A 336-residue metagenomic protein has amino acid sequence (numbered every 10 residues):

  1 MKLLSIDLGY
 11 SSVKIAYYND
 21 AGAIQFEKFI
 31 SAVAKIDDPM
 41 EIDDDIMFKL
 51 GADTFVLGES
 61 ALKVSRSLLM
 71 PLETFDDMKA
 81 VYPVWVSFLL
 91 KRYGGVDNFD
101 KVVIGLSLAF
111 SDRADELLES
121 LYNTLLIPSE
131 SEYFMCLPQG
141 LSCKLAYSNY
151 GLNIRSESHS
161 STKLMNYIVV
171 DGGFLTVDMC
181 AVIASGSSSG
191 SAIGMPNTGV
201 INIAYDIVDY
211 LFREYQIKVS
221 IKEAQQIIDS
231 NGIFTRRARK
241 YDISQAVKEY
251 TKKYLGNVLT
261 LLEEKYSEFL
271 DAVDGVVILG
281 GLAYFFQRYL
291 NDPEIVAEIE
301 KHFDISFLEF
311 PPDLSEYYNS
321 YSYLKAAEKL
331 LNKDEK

Functional and structural regions predicted by a protein language model:
M1-Y167, G186-V200, F234-K336: Nucleotide/phosphate-binding catalytic cleft detector across ATP-hydrolyzing and phosphate-transferring enzymes
G173-D178: Ser/Thr-glycine-rich phosphate-binding loops at phosphate-binding pockets of nucleotides, nucleotide cofactors
A181-Q225: Glycine/GP-enriched mid-protein hinge/lid loop-to-helix segment characteristic of carbohydrate kinases
L211-E249: A mobile "lid/hinge" subdomain adjacent to the ATP/sugar-phosphate binding pocket shared across diverse ATP-dependent
